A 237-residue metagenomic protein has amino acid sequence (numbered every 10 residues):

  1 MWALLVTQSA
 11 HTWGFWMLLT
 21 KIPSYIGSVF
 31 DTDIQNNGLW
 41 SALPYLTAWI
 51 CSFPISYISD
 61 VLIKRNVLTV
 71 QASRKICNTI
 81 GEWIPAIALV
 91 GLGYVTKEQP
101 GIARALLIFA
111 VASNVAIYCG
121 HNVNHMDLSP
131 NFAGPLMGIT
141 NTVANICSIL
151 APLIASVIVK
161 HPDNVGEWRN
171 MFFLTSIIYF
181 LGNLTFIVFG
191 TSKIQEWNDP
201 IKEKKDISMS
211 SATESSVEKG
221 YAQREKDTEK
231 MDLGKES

Functional and structural regions predicted by a protein language model:
M1-S56, N114-M126, S148-P152: Extracytoplasmic gate region of multi-pass secondary transporters
S9, A42-L46, W83, I108 (+3 more regions): Transmembrane alpha-helical cores of Major Facilitator Superfamily
I26-F30, I58-S59, I63, I154-N164: Interfacial helix-cap and linker-helix signal at transmembrane-aqueous boundaries of multi-pass secondary transporters
D31, K64-R65, K97, N124-G134 (+1 more regions): Paired intracellular helix-loop junctions of major facilitator superfamily
D33-Q35, L39, V70-I76, V157-I178: A membrane-interface helix-boundary motif in multi-pass transporters
S52-F53, P130-P162: A late C-terminal transmembrane helix in Major Facilitator Superfamily
Q71-G120: C-terminal transmembrane helical hairpin of 12-TM major facilitator-type secondary transporters
D163-S237: Intracellular terminal tails of multi-pass secondary transporters
